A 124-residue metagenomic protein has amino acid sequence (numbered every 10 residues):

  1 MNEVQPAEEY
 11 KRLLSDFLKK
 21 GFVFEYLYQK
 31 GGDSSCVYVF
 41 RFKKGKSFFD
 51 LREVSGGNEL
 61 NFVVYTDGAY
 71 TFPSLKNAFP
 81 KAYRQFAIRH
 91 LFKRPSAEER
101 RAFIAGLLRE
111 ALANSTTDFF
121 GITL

Functional and structural regions predicted by a protein language model:
M1-L14, F24-L124: Intrinsically disordered, low-complexity regulatory regions enriched in serine/threonine/proline and acidic residues
